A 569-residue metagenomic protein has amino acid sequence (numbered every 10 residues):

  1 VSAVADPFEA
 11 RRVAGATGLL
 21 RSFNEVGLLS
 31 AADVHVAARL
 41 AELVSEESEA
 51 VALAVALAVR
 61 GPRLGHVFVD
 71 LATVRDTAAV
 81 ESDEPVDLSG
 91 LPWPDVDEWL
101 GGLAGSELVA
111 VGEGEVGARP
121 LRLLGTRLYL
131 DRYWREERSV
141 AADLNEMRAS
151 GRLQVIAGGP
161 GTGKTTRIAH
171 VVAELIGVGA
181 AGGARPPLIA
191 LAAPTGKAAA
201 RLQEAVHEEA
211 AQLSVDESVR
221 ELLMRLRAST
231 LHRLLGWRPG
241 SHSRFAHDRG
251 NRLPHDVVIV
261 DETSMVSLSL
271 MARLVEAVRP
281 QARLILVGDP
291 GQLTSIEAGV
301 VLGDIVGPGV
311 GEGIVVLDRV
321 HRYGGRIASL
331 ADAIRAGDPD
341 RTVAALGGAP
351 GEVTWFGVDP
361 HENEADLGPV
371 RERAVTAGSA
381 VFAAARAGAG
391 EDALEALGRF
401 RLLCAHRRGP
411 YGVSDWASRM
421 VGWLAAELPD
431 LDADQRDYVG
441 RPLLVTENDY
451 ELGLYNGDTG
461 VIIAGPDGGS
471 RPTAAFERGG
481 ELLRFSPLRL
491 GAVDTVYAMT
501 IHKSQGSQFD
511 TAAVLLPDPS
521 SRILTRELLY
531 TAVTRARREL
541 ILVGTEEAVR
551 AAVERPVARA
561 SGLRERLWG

Functional and structural regions predicted by a protein language model:
A3-S150: N-terminal accessory nucleic-acid engagement/regulatory domains that precede and modulate ATP-driven motor cores
V74, V140, T195, T230 (+8 more regions): Residue-level signature of catalytic and energy-coupling elements of molecular machines, predominantly ATP/GTP-dependent
P85-G90, A210-L223, A383-G390: Short mixed-charge
L153-P350: ASCE P-loop NTPase helicase motor core
V155, V257-D261, I285, L403 (+3 more regions): Structural motif
P160, L191, R220, D248-N251 (+10 more regions): Replace "in large, NTP-powered and nucleic-acid-processing enzymes" with "in large, NTP-powered factors and other
A184, G291-L443, D449-L452, I463 (+1 more regions): Conserved helicase motor core of P-loop NTPases
A336, V445, D458-G569: C-terminal accessory regions
